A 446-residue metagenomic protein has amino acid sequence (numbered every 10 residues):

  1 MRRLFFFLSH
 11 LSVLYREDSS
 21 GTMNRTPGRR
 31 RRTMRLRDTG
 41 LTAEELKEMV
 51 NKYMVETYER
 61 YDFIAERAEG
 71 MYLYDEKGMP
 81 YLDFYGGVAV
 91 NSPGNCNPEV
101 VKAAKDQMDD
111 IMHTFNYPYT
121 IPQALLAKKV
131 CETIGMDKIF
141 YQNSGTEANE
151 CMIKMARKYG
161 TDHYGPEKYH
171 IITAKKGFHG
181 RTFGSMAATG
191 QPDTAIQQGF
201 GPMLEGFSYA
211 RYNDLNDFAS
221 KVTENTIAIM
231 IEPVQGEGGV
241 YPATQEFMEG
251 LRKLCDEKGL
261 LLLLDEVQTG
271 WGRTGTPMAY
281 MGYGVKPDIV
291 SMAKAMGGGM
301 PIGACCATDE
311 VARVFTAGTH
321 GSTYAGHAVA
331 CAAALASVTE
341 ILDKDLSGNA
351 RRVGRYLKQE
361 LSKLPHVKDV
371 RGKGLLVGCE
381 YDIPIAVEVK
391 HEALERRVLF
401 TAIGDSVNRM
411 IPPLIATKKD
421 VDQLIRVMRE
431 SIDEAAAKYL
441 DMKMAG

Functional and structural regions predicted by a protein language model:
R3-F7: Extreme N-terminal basic, low-complexity initiation segments that serve as generic localization/processing leaders
L8-T33: Short, Lys/Arg-enriched N-terminal segments with co-localized hydrophobic residues within the first ~10-30 amino acids
M34-G446: Conserved N-terminal phosphate-binding loop of PLP-dependent enzymes in the Aspartate aminotransferase
